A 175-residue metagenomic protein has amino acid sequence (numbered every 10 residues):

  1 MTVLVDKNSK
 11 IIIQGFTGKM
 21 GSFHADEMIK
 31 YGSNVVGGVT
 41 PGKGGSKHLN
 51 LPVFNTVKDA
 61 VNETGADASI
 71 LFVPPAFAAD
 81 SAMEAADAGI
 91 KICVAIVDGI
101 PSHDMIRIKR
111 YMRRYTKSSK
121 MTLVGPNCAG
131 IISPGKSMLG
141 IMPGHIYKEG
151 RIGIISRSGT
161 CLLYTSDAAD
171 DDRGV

Functional and structural regions predicted by a protein language model:
I13, G37-T40, A95, K117 (+3 more regions): General beta-strand structural signal in soluble alpha/beta enzymes
T17: N-terminal Rossmann NAD(P)H-binding glycine-rich loop of SDR-like oxidoreductase domains
A25, V57, A82-A86: Generic hydrophobic/aromatic pocket-lining and core-packing "Φ" positions
Y31-K47: NAD(P)-binding Rossmann-fold cofactor-contacting core
L49-N62, I70-A79: Glycine-rich, highly charged phosphate/nucleotide-binding loops
E63, F77-I96: Rossmann-fold NAD(P) dinucleotide-binding segment
G99-S119: Rossmann-fold NAD(P)-binding glycine/threonine-rich loop
Y164-D172: Conserved small/polar residues in nucleotide/adenosyl-binding loops
